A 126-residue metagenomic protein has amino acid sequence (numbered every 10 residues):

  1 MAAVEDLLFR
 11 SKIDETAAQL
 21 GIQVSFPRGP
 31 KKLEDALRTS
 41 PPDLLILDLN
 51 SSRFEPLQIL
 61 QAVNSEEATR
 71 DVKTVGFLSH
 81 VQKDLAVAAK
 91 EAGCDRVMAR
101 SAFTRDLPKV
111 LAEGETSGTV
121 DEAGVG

Functional and structural regions predicted by a protein language model:
M1-L7: Conserved acidic segment of CheY-like receiver
G21-R28: Short hydrophobic/Thr-rich beta-strand motif most characteristic of the beta2 strand and flanking loop of CheY-like
G29-L44: Acidic, metal-coordinating helix/loop segments flanking the phosphotransfer/catalytic sites of two-component signaling
L47-V63: Conserved phosphotransfer microenvironments
N64-R70, A92: Conserved phosphotransfer cores of two-component systems
D71-H80: A short, hydrophobic beta-strand element within the central beta-sheet of small alpha/beta folds
V81-R96: Alpha4 helix (beta4-alpha4-beta5 surface) of REC/receiver domains from two-component response regulators
G93-R105: Output/docking surface of receiver
